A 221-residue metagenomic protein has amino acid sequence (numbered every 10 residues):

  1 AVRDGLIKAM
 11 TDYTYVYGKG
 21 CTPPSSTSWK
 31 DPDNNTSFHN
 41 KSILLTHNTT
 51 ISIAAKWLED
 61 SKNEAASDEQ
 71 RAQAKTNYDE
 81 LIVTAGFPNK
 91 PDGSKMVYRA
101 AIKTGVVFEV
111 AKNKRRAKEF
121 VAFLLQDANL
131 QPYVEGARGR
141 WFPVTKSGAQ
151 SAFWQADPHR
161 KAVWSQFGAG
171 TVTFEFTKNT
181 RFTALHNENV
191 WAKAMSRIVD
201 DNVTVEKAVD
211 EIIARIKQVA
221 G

Functional and structural regions predicted by a protein language model:
A1-K8, D68-N77, N89-M96, G148 (+1 more regions): Short, solvent-exposed loop/beta-turn-alpha elements that line the ligand-binding surface or hinge of extracytoplasmic
A1-S28, V83, F87: Glycine-centered hinge/linker elements that transmit conformational signals in sensory and ligand-binding systems
K19, A111-A117, R197: Short helix-loop capping/hinge motifs at secondary-structure junctions, enriched in acidic/polar residues
S25-H39: Short helix-initiation/N-cap motifs at beta->coil->alpha
H39-T49: Alpha-to-beta junction loops
N48-T76: A ligand-binding cleft/hinge motif common to bilobed small-molecule-binding domains
D79-F87, E135-K193, R197: Long, aromatic- and glycine/proline-rich binding clefts that accommodate carbohydrate-like moieties
V97-N113: A bilobed periplasmic-binding-protein/Venus flytrap-type ligand-binding module shared by bacterial periplasmic
